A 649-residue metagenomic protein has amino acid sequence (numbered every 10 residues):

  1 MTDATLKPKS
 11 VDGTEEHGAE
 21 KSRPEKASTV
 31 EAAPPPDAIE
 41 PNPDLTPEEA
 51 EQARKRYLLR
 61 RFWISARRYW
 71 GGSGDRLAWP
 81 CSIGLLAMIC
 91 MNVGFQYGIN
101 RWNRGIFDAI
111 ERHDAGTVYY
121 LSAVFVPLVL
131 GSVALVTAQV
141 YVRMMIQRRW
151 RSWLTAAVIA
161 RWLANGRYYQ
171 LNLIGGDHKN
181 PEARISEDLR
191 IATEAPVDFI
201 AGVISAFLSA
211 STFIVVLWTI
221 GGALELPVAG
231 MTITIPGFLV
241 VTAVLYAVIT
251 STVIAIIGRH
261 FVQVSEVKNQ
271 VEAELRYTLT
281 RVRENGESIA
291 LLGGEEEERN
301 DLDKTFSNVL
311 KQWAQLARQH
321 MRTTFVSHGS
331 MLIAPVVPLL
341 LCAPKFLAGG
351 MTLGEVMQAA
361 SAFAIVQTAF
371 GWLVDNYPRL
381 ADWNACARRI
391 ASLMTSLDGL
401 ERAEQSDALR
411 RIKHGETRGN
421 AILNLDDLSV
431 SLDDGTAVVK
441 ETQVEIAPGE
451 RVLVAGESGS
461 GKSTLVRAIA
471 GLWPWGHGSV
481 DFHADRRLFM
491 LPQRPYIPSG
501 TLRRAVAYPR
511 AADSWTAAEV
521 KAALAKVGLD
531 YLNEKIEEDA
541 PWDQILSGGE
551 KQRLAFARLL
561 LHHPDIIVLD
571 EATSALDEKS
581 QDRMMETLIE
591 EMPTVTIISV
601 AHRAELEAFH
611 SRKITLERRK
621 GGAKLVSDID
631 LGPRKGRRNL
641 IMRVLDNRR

Functional and structural regions predicted by a protein language model:
M1-Q96, G105-F125, Q139-R143, Y169-F207 (+4 more regions): Membrane-integrated ABC transporters
G74-F95, I99, R112-S152, L173 (+2 more regions): Transmembrane-helix motif of ABC transporter permease domains
A87-M91, I99-N100, G131, G202-M231 (+4 more regions): A hydrophobic transmembrane-helix motif
D177, M394-L453, G476-A484, A522 (+1 more regions): Primarily ABC-family ATPase nucleotide-binding module
G258-V262, A273, S288-G294, N300 (+3 more regions): Cytosolic ends of transmembrane helices, especially the final helix of ABC transmembrane type-1 domains
H260-A317, Q405-L409: Loop segments that connect adjacent transmembrane helices in multi-pass transporters
A468, A505, E537-N639: ABC-family ATPase nucleotide-binding domain "signature/switch" substructure
P495-P541: Conserved "ABC signature" C-loop
